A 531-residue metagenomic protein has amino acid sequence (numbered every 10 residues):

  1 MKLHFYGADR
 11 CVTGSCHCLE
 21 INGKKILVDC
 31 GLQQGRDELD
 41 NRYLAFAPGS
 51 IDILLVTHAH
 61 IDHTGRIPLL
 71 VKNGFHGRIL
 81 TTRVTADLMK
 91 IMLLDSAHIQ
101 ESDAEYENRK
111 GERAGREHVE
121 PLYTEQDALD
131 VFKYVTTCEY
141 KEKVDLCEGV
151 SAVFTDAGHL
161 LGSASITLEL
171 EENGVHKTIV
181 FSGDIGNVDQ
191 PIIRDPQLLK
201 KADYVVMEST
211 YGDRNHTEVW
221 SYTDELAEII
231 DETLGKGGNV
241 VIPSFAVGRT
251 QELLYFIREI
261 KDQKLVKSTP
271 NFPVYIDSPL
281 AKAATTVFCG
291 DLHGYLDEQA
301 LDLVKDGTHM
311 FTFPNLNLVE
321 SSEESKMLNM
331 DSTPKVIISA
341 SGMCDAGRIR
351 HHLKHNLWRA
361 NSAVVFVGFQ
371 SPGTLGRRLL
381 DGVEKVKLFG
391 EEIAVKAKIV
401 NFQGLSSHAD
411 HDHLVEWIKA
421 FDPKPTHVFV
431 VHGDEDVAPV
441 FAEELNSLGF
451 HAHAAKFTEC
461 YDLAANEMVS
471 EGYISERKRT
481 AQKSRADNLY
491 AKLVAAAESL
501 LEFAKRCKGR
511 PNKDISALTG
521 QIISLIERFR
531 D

Functional and structural regions predicted by a protein language model:
M1-G49, D130-R194, E323, M327-M330 (+6 more regions): Core dinuclear metal-dependent hydrolase active-site scaffold
A8-D9, C30-Q33, V84, L160 (+8 more regions): Active-site metal-binding loops of divalent metal-dependent hydrolases
D9-V12, I21-G77, T81-K133, I185-R194 (+3 more regions): Pre-active-site segment of Zn-dependent metallo-hydrolases
R78, S165, T178, V188-D277 (+2 more regions): Cap/insert and terminal regions of metallo-dependent hydrolase folds
S96-L160, L292-D331: Metallo-beta-lactamase
Q100-E105, D291-K305, V469-V494: A polyampholytic, Gly/Pro-enriched intrinsically disordered region
I185, E218-T223, P314-E324, M343-D345 (+2 more regions): A general structural motif
I229-T374, V386-K387, V437-P439, E444-L448 (+2 more regions): Hard-cation-handling environments
